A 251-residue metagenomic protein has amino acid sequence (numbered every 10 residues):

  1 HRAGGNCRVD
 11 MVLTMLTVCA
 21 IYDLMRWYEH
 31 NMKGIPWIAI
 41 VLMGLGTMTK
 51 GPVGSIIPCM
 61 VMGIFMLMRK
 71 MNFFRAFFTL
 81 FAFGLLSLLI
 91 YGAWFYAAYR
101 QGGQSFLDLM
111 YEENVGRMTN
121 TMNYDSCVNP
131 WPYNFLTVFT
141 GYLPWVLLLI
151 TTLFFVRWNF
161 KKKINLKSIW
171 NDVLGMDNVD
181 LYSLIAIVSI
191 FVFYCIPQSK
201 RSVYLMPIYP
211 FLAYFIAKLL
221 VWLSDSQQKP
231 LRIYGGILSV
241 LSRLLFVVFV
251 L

Functional and structural regions predicted by a protein language model:
R2, L42, T49, G54-Q198 (+3 more regions): Transmembrane-lumen/periplasm boundary regions of multi-pass, lipid-linked membrane glycan transferases
R2-V12: Short acidic/glycine- and proline-prone juxtamembrane loop motifs at membrane-interface regions of multi-pass membrane
N6, G46-T47: Helix-capping/transition residues at the boundaries of transmembrane alpha-helices and the short helical linkers
V12-E29, L212-F215: Specific aromatic-rich, kink-prone transmembrane helix
V12-L13, I38, V53-I57, R201-I208: Hydrophobic alpha-helical membrane segments of integral membrane proteins
A20-P36, L220-L223: Membrane-interface transmembrane helices that cradle and orient dolichyl/undecaprenyl
P36-M43: Alpha-helical transmembrane segments of multi-pass membrane proteins
R201-S224: Hydrophobic/aromatic-rich transmembrane helices and adjacent perimembrane loops
